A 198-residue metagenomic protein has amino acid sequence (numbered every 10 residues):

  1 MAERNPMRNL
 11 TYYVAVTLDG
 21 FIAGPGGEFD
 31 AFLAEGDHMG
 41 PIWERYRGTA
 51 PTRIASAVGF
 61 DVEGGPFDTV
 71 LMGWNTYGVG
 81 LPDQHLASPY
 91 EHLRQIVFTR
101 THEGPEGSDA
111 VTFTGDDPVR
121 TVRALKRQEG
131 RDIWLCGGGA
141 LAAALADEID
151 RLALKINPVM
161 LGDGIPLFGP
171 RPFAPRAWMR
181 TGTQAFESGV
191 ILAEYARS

Functional and structural regions predicted by a protein language model:
A2-S198: Enzymes that bind and transform nitrogen-containing heteroaromatic metabolites
